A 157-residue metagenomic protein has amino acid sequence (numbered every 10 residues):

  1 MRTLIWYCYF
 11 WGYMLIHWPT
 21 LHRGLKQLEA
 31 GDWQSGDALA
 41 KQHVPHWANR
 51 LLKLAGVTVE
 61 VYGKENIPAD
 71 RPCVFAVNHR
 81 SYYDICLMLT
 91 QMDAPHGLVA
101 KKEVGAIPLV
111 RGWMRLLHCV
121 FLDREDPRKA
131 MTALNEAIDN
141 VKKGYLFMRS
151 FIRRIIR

Functional and structural regions predicted by a protein language model:
M1-E60, G112-W113: A transmembrane-helix-recognition feature enriched in membrane-embedded lipid enzymes and envelope glyco-/phospholipid
L54-R157: Soluble catalytic domains of membrane acyltransferases
